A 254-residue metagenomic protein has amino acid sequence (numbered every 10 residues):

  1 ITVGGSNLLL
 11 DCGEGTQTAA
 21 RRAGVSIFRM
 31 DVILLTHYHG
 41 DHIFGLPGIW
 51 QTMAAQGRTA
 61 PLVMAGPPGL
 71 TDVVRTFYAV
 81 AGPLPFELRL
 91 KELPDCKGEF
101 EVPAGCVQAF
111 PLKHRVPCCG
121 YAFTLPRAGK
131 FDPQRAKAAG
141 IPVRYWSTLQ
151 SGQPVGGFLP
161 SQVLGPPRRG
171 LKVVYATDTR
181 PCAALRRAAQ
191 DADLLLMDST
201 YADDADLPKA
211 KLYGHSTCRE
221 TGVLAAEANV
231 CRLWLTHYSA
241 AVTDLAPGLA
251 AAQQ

Functional and structural regions predicted by a protein language model:
I1-V25, T59-P61, Y121-F123, G165-A176 (+1 more regions): Conserved beta-strand hairpin/beta-sheet module of binuclear metal-dependent hydrolase folds, prominently
T2-G4, M30, Q56-P61, E227-L235: Short, surface-exposed connector motifs at secondary-structure boundaries
L10-G13, M30-Y38, P67, V174-T179 (+2 more regions): Active-site neighborhood of phospho(di)ester-bond hydrolases with catalytic His/Asp-centered motifs
E14-A65, E87-P94: Active-site metal-binding motif and surrounding structural segment of the metallo-beta-lactamase
G45-M53, F77, T243-A252: Metal-dependent catalytic neighborhoods of phosphoester/phosphodiester hydrolases
G69-A81, L90-C96: A gly/proline- and charged-residue-enriched helix-loop-helix capping module
K97, A183-Q254: Binuclear metal-ion centers of metallo-dependent hydrolases, dominated by the metallo-beta-lactamase
P103-A188, L194-L196: Active-site-proximal loop/helix segment associated with metal-binding centers of metalloenzymes
